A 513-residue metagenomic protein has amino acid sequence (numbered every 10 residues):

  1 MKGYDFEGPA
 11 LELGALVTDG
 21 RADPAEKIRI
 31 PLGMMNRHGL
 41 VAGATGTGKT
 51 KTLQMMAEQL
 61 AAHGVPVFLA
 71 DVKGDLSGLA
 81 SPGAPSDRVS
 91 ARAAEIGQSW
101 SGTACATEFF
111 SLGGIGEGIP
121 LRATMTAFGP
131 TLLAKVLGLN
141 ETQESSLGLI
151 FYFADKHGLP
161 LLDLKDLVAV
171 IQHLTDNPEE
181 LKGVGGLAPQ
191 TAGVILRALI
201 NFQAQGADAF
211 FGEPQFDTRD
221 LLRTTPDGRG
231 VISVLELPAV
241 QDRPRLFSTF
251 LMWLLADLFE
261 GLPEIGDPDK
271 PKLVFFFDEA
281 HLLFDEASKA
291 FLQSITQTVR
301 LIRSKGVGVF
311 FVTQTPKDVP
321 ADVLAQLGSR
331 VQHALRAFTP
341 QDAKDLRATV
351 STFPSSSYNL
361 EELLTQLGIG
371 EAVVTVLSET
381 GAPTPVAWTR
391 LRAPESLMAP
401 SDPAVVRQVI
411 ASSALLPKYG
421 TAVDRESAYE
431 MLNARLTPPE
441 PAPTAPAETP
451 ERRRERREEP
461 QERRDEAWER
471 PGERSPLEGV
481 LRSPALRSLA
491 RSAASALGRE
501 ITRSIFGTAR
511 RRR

Functional and structural regions predicted by a protein language model:
M1-D5, V17, G118-I119, A123-T126 (+3 more regions): Conserved P-loop NTPase motor module
K2, M55-A57, A80-S99, Q297-A382: Conserved ATP-driven motor cores of ASCE-family P-loop NTPases powering translocation/secretion/packaging/pilus
K2-K27: N-terminal pre-Walker A segment at the start of P-loop NTPase domains
R21-L32, L221-R223: Pre-Walker A adenine-sensing motif
E26, M34-G39, V65, R229-S233: Pre-Walker A (Motif I) flank of P-loop NTPase domains
V41, T45, A287, P316: The conserved Walker
K49: Conserved lysine of the Walker
A57-V67, G74-R300, V323, L367 (+1 more regions): P-loop NTPase motor domains
